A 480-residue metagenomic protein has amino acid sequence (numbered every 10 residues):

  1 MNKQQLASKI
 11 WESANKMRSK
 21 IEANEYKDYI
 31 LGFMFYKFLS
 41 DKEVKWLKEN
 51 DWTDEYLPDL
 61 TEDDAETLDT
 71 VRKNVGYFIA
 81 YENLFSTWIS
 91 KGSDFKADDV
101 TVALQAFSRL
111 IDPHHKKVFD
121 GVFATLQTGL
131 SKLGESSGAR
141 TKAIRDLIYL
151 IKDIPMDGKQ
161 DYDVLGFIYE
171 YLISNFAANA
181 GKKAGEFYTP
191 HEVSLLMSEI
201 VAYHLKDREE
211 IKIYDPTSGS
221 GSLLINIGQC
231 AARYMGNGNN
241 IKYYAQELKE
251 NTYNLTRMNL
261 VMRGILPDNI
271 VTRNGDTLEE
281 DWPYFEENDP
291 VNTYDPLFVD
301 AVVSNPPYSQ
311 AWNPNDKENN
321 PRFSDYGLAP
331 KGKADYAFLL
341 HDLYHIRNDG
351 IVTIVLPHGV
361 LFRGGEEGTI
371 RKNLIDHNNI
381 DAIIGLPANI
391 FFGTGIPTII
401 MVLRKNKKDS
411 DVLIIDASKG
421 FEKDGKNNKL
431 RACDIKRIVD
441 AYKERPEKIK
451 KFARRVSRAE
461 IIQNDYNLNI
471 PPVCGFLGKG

Functional and structural regions predicted by a protein language model:
M1-V201, D268-T277, G385-A388, S410-S418 (+1 more regions): Non-catalytic, mostly N-terminal accessory regions of nucleic-acid modification and defense proteins
L6, S13, E25-Y26, A143 (+10 more regions): Helical mechanochemical/support elements of P-loop NTPase systems and associated helical scaffolds
K16, L150, I154, Y171 (+12 more regions): Conserved, well-folded catalytic cores of nucleic-acid-processing and energy-transducing macromolecular machines
I30, L165, E210, N240 (+3 more regions): A structure-centric signal for secondary-structure junctions around beta-strands
A184-S304, S309-A311, N320-S324, A337 (+3 more regions): Conserved S-adenosyl-L-methionine
E279-E280, Y284-D289, T293-G480: A conserved structural/catalytic subdomain of Rossmann-like adenosyl-cofactor enzymes
